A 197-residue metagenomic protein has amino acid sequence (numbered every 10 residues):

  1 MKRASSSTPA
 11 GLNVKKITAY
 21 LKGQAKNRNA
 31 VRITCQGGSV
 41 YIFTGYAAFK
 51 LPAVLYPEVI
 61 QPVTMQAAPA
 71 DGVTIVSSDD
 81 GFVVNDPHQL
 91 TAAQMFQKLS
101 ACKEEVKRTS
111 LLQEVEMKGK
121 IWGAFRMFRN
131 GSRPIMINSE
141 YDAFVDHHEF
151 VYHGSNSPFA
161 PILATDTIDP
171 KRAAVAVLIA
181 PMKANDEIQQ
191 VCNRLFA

Functional and structural regions predicted by a protein language model:
M1-L51: Intrinsically disordered, low-complexity linker/loop segments enriched in Gly/Pro and charged/polar residues
T44-A47, P52-A197: C-terminal functional regions that serve as terminal interaction/effector modules
